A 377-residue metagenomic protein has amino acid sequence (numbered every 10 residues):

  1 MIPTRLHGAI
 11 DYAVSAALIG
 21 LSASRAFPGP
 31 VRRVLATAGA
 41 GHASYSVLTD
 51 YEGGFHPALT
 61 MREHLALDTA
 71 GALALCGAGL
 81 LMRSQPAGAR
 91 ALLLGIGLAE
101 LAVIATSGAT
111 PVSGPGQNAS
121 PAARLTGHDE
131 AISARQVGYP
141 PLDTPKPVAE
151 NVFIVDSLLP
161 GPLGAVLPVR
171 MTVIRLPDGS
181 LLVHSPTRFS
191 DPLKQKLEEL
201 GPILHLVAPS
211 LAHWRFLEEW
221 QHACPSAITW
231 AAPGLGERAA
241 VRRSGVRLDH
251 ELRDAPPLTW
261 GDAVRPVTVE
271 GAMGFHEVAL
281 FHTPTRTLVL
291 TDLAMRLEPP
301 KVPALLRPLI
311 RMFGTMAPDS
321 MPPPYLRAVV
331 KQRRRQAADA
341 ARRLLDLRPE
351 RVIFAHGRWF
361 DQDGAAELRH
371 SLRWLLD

Functional and structural regions predicted by a protein language model:
M1-Q136, L176-L182, Q195-E199, H205 (+6 more regions): Short amphipathic, positively biased membrane-proximal segments that drive organelle/inner-membrane targeting
H7, H64, H213, M273-E277 (+2 more regions): Histidine-centered active-site/metal-ligand motif
A9, L290, F354: Generic enzyme active-site microenvironment
R124-P186, S244-M312, D339-A340, D346: Catalytic core of the metallo-beta-lactamase
L163, D191, A212-F216, G236-A240 (+2 more regions): Active-site environment of divalent metal-dependent phosphoester hydrolases
F189, A212, A272, Q332-Q336: Soluble or luminal CAZymes and related metallo-dependent hydrolases
L204-H213: Metallo-beta-lactamase
